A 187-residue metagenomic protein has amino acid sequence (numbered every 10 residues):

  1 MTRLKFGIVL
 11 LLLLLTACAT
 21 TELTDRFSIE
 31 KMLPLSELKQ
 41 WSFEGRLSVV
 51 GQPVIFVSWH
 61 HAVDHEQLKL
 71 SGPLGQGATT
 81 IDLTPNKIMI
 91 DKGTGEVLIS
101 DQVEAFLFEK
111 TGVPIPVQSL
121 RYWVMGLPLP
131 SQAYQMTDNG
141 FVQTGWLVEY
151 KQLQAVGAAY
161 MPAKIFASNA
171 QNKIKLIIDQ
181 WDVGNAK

Functional and structural regions predicted by a protein language model:
M1-I8: Bacterial N-terminal signal peptides that target proteins for export
L12-L35: Bacterial Sec signal peptide processing site at the extreme N-terminus
S36-L74, A78: Post-signal-peptide N-terminal segment of Sec-exported extracytoplasmic proteins
S42-E44, H60, T80-D82, K87-M89 (+2 more regions): Beta-strand-dominated lipid-handling architectures at cellular/organellar boundaries
F56-S58, A78-T80, K87, L147-L153: Short, surface-exposed charged micro-motifs
V63-P114: An acidic-aromatic
T94-T144: Flexible, processing/modification-adjacent segments and terminal tails in exported/periplasmic/extracellular proteins
G126-K187: Gly/Pro-enriched, hydrophobic low-complexity segments that function as extracytoplasmic propeptides/linkers
